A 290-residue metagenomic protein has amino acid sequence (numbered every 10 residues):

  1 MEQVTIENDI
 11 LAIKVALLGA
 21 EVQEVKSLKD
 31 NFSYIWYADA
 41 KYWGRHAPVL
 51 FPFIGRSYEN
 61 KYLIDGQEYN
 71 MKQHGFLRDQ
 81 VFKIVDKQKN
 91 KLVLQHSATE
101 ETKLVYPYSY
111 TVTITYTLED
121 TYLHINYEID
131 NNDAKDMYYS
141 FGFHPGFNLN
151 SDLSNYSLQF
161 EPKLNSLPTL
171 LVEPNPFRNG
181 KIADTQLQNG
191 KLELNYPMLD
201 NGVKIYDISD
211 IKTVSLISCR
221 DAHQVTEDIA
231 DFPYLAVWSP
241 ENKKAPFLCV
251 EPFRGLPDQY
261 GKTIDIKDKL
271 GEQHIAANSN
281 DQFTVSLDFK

Functional and structural regions predicted by a protein language model:
M1-D9: Short, Gly/Pro- and small/polar-rich lid/capping loops
A12-E68: Acidic-aromatic substrate-binding/catalytic surfaces of carbohydrate-active enzymes
V15, Y62-G66, N70, Q273-F289: Short Pro-Gly-centered flexible turn/kink motifs
Q67-D120: Extended, loop-rich substrate-binding clefts of extracytoplasmic carbohydrate-active enzymes
Y69, F76-D86, L192-G271: Acidic/His-leaning functional-site neighborhoods
E100-N150: Acidic, contiguous internal or C-terminal segments within carbohydrate-active enzymes that form a structured patch used
T113-T115, L270-I275: Beta-strand-rich interaction surfaces with strong enrichment in secreted/lumenal proteins
G146-L149, L153-A230: Active-site/ligand-binding surface loops and adjacent short beta/alpha elements that line catalytic pockets across
